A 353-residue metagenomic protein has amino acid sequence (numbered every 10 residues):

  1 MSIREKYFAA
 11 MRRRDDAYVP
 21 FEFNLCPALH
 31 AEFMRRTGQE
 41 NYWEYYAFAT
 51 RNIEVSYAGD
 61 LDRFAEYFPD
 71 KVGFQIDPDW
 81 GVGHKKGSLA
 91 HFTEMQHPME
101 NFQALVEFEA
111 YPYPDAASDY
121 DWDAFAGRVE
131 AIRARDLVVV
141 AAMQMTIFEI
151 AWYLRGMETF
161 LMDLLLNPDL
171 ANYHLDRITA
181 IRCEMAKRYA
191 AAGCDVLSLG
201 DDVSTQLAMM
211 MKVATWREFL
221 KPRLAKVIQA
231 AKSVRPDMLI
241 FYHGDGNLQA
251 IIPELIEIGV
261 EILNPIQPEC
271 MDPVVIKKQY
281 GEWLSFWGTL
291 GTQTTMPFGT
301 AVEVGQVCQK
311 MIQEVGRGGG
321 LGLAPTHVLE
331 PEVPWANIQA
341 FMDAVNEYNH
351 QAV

Functional and structural regions predicted by a protein language model:
M1, F33, G38, G83-F92: N-acyltransferase acceptor-side catalytic subdomain
M1-R36, A110-V353: Active-site loop segments of alpha/beta catalytic cores
P20-F21, R35-G38, Y42, Q75-V82: N-terminal capping/small domains of soluble enzymes
F23-A28, F68, H91-F92, Q96 (+1 more regions): Cofactor-binding catalytic cores of oxidoreductases
H30-P69: Segments that shape or occlude catalytic/ligand-binding pockets
Y45-G59, P98-P114, M143-L154: An N-terminal domain-start capping segment
D79, S88-V129: A gly/proline- and charged-residue-enriched helix-loop-helix capping module
